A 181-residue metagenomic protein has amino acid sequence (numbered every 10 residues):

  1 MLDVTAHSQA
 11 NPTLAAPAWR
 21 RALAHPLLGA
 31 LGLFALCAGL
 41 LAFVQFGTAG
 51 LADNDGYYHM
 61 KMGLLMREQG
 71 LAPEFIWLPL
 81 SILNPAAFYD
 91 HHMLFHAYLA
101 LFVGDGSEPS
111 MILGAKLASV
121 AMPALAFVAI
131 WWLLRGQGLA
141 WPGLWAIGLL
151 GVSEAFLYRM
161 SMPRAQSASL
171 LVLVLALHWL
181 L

Functional and structural regions predicted by a protein language model:
M1-F43: Start-transfer (signal-anchor) and selected internal transmembrane alpha helices of multi-pass inner/ER membrane
C37, I130-E154, L170-L171: Transmembrane-helix signature of polytopic, membrane-embedded enzymes that assemble or transfer cell-envelope glycans
A42-Y57: Helix-to-loop transition at the C-terminal end of transmembrane segments
L64-P85, L94: Extracytosolic helix-loop segments that constitute the early lumenal/periplasmic catalytic or substrate-binding loops
S81-S110: Short hydrophobic/aromatic helix or loop-helix immediately within or flanking a transmembrane segment in polytopic
L117-Q137: Transmembrane-helix motifs of polytopic, lipid-linked glycan transferases
M160-S167: Short acidic/glycine- and proline-prone juxtamembrane loop motifs at membrane-interface regions of multi-pass membrane
A176-L181: Membrane-interface transmembrane helices that cradle and orient dolichyl/undecaprenyl
